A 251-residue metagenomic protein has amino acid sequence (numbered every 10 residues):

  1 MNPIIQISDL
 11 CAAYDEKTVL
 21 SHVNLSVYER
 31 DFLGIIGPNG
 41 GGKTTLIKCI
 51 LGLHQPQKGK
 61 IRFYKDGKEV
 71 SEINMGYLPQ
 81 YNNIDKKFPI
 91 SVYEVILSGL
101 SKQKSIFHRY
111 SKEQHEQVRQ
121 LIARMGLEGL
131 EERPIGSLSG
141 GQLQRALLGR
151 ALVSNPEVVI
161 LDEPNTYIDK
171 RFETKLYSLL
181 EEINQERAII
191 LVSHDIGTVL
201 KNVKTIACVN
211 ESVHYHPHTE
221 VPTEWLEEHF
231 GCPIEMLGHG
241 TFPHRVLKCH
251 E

Functional and structural regions predicted by a protein language model:
I5, V19-L20, E131: Conserved structural motif at the start of ABC-family nucleotide-binding domains
L51: Helix-to-loop junction immediately C-terminal to a conserved catalytic motif
G59-M75: Conserved ABC transporter NBD signature motif
K112-L130: Conserved ABC ATPase "signature" region
P134-L138, Q142: Conserved ABC ATPase signature
V159-E163: Catalytic Walker B motif of ABC-type/P-loop ATPase nucleotide-binding domains
E220-E251: ABC ATPase nucleotide-binding domains
